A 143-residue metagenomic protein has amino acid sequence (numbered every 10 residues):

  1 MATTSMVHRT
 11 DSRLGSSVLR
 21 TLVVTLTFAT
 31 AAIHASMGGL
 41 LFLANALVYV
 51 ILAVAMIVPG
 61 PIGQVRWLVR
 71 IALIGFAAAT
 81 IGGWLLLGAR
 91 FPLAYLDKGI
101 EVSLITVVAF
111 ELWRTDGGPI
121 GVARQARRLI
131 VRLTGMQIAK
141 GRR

Functional and structural regions predicted by a protein language model:
A2-R143: Membrane-interface extramembranous regions
